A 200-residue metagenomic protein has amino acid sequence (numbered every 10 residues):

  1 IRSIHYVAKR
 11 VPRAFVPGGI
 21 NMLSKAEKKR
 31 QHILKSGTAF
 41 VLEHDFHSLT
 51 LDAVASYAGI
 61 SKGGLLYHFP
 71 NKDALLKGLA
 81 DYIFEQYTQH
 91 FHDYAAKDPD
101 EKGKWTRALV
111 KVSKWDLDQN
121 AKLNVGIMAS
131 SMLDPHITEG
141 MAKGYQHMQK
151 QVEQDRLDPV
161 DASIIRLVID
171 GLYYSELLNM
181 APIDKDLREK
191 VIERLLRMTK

Functional and structural regions predicted by a protein language model:
I1-K28: N-terminal intrinsically disordered/low-complexity leader segments
K29-F40, V54, L79, I83 (+1 more regions): Generic hydrophobic, amphipathic alpha-helix propensity
H32, F40-A74: Helix-turn-helix
G78, Q89-N124: Hydrophobic alpha-helical connector segments
L79, I83, Y87, D98-K102 (+1 more regions): Hydrophobic/aromatic residues within well-ordered alpha-helical segments
L109-S113, N124-M128, I165-L172: Short alpha-helical scaffolding segments that buttress acidic/His motifs in well-ordered protein cores
D116-V125, A129-D134, T138-A142: Conserved, surface-exposed functional patches that form binding/active-site neighborhoods
P135-A142, Q146-K200: Hydrophobic/aromatic-rich alpha-helical bundle segments in the mid-to-C-terminal region
